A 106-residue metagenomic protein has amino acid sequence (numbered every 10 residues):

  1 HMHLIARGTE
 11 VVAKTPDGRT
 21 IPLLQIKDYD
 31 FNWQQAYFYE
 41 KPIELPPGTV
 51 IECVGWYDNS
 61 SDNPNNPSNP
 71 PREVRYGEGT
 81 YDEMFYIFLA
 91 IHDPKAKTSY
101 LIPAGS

Functional and structural regions predicted by a protein language model:
H1-S106: His-enriched metal-coordination microenvironments in redox/metal-binding proteins
